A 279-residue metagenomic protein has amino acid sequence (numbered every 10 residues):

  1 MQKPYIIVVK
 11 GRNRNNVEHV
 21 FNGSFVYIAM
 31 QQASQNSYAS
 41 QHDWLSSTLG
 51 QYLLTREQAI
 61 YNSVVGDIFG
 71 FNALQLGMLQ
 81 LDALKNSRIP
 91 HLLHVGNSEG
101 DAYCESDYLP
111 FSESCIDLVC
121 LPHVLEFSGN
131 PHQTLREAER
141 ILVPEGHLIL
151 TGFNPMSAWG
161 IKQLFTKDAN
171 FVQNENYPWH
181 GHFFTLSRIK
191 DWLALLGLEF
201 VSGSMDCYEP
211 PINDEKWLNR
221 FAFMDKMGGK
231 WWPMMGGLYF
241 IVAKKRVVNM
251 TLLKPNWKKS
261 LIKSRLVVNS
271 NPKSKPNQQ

Functional and structural regions predicted by a protein language model:
S63-L109: Class I SAM-dependent methyltransferase SAM/SAH-binding core
D107-V119: A short acidic, Gly/Pro-enriched loop at the edge of an enzyme's catalytic core that lines a small-molecule cofactor
D117-H132: A short SAM/SAH-binding and catalytic strip from SAM-dependent methyltransferases
H132-H147: A short glycine-rich, Lys/Arg-flanked "PGG" loop and its adjoining helix->strand segment in the class I
H147-V172: Conserved class I S-adenosyl-L-methionine
H180-G203: Short alpha-helix
E199-D225: Conserved catalytic loop of SAM-dependent methyltransferase domains
F223-Q279: C-terminal lobe and adjacent flexible extensions of AdoMet/dcAdoMet transferase-like proteins
